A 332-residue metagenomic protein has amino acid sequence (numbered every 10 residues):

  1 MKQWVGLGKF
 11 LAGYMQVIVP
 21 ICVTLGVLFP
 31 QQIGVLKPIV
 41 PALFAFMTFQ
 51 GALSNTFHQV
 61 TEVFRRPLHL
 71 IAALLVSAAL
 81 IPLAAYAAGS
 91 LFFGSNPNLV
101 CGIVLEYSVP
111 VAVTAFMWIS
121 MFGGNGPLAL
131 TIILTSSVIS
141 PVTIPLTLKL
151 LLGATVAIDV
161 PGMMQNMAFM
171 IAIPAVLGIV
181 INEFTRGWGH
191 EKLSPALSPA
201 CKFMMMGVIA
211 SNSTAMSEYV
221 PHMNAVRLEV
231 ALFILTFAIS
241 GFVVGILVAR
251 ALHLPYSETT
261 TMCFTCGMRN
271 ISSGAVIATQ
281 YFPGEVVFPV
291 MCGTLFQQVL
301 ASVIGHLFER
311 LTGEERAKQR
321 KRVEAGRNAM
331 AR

Functional and structural regions predicted by a protein language model:
M1-R332: Alpha-helical transmembrane segments of multi-pass small-molecule/ion transporters
